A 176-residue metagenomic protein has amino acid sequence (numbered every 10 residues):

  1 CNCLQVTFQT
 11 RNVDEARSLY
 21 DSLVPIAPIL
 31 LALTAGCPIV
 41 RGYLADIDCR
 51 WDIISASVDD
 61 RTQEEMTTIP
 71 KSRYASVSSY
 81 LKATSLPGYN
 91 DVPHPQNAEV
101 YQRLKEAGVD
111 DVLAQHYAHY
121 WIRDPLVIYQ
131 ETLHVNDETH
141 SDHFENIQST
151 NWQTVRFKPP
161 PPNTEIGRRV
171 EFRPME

Functional and structural regions predicted by a protein language model:
C1, R11-E176: C-terminal accessory/tail domains of diverse enzymes
